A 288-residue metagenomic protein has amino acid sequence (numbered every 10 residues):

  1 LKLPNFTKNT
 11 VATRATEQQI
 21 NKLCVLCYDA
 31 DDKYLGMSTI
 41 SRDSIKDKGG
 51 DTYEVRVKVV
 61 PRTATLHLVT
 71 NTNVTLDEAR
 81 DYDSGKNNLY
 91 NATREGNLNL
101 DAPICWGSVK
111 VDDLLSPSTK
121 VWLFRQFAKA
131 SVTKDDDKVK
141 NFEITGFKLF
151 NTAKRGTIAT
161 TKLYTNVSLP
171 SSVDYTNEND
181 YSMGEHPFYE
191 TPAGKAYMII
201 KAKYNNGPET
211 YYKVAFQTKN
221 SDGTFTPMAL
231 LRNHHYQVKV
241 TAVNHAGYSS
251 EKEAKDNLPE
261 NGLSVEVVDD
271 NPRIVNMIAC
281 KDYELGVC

Functional and structural regions predicted by a protein language model:
L1-N5: Conserved aromatic anchor
T10-R80, K129-R232, A242, A246 (+2 more regions): Tryptophan-paired
R42, T75-S118, T210-S221: Structured interaction patches on ligand/partner-binding surfaces of diverse proteins
V55-R56, S116-K120: Catalytic micro-motifs at enzyme active sites that drive phosphoryl/nucleotidyl and oxygen chemistry
W122-R125: Interdomain boundary/hinge segments at the C-termini of tandem beta-sandwich modules
T226-Y236, K255-L258: Intrinsically disordered, low-complexity segments enriched in small/polar residues
V238-V240: Broad, structure-driven detector of short, well-ordered beta-strand segments within folded domains
A242-V287: Intrinsically disordered, low-complexity repeat and linker tracts
